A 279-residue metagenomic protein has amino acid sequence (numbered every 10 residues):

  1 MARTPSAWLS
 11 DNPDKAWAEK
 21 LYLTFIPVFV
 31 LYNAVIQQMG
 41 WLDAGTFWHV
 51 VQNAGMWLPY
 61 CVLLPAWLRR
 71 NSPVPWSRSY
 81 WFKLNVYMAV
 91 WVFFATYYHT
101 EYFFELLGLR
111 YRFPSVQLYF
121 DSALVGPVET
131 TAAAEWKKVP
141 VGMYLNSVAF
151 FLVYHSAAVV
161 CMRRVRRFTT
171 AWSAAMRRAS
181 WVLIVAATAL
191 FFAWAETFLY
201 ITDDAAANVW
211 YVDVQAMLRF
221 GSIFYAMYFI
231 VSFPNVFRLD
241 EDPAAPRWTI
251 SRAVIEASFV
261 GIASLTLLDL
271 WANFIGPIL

Functional and structural regions predicted by a protein language model:
M1-L279: Aromatic-rich, lipid-facing transmembrane alpha helices and their immediate juxtamembrane interface loops in integral
